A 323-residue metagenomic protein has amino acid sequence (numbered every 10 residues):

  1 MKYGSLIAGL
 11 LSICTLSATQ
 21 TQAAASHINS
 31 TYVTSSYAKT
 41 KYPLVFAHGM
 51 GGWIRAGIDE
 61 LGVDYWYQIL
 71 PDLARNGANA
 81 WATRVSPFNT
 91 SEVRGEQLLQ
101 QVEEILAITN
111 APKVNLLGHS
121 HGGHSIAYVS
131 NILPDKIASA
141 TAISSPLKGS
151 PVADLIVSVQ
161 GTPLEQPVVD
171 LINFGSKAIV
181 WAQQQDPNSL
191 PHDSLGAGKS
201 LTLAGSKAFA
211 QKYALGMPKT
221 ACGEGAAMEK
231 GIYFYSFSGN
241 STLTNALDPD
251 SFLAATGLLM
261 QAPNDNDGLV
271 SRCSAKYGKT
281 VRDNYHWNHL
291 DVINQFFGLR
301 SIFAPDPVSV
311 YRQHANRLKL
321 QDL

Functional and structural regions predicted by a protein language model:
M1-I7: Bacterial N-terminal signal peptides that target proteins for export
A8-T15: Bacterial N-terminal signal peptides
T19-A23: Sec/Tat signal peptide C-region and signal peptidase I cleavage site
Y37-V114, T162: Active-site catalytic motif of lipid deacylating hydrolases and related acyltransferases
A47-G52, S120, S145, G239: Glycine-rich His-Gly loop
E96-G205, D267: Serine-dependent carboxylesterase/thioesterase catalytic core of lipase-like alpha/beta-hydrolase/SGNH enzymes
L190-K219, G231-F234: A conserved mid-domain beta-alpha-beta active-site/ligand-binding segment of alpha/beta enzyme cores
K219-L323: C-terminal catalytic-base region of ester-bond hydrolases, centering on the histidine of the charge-relay
